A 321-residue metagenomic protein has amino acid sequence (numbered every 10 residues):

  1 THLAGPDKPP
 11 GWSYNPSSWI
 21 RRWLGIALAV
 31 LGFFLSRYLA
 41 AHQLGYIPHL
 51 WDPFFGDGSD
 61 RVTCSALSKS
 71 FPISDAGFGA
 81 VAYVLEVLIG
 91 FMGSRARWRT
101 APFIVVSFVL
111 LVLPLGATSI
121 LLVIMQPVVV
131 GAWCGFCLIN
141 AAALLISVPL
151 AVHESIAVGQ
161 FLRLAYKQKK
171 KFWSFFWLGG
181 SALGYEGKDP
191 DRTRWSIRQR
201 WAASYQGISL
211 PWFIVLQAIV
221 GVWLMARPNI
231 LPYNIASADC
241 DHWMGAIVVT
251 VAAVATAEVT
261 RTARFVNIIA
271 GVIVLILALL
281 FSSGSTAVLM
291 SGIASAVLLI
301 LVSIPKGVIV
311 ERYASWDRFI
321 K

Functional and structural regions predicted by a protein language model:
T1-M244, V248-R261, S291, L298-L299 (+1 more regions): Membrane-interfacial helix-loop segments of redox and metal-homeostasis proteins, especially TM-loop-TM junctions
F108-S119, F265-L279: Hydrophobic alpha-helical membrane segments
R227-L231, A252, R264, G271 (+1 more regions): A structural feature that tracks compact, well-ordered secondary-structure segments with a strong bias toward
F281-K321: Terminal recognition/anchoring or ligand-binding modules at protein termini
